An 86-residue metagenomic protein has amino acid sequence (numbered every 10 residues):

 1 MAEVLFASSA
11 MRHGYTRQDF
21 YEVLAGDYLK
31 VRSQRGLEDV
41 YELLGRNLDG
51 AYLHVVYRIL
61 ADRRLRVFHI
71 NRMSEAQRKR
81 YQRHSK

Functional and structural regions predicted by a protein language model:
M1-K86: Ribonuclease/tRNase effector modules and their secretory precursors
